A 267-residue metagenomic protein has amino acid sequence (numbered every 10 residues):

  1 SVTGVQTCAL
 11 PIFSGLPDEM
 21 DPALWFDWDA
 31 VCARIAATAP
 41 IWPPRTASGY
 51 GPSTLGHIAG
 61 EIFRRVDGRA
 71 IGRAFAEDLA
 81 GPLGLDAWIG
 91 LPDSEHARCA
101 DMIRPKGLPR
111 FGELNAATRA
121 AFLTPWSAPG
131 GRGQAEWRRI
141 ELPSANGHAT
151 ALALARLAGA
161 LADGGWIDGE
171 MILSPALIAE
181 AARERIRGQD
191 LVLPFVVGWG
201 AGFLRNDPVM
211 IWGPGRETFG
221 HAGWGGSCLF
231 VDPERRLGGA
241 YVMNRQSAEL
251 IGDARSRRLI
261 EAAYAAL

Functional and structural regions predicted by a protein language model:
S1-C8: Single conserved hydrophobic/aromatic residue that forms the stacking wall/gate of nucleotide- or nucleobase-binding
V5, S144, G226: A conserved catalytic-core signature of glycosyltransferases
A9-W212: Short, surface-exposed loop or secondary-structure junction motifs that flank catalytic or metal-binding residues
L161, R245-Q246: Short, glycine/serine-rich, charged loops/turns that create anion-binding and catalytic segments at active sites
D163, L177, A182-Q189, E249-L267: Short, gly/Ser/Thr-rich active-site loops of penicillin-recognizing serine hydrolases
V192-L193, P214-R216, V242, I251-D253: Short conserved micro-motifs at the rims of enzyme active sites and ligand-binding pockets
A201-V231: Short, Gly/Ser/Thr-enriched beta-strand-loop segments that form substrate-interacting elements of hydrolase/peptidase
L229, R236-R245: Short, well-ordered beta-strand elements
